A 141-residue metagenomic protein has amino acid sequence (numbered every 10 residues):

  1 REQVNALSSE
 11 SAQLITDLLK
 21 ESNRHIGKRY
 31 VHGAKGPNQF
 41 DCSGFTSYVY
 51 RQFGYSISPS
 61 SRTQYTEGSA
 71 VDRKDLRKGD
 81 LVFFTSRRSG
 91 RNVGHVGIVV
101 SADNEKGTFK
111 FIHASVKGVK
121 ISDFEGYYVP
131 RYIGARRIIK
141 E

Functional and structural regions predicted by a protein language model:
R1-K28, T108, I138-E141: Intrinsically disordered, low-complexity, Pro/Ser/Thr/Asn/Gly/Ala-rich spacer/linker segments adjacent to signal
R24, K28-K78: Catalytic cysteine-centered active-site loop
G90-R91: Short glycine-rich, flexible loops that bind phosphorylated cofactors or substrates
G94-E141: Aromatic- and glycine-rich peptidoglycan recognition patches
